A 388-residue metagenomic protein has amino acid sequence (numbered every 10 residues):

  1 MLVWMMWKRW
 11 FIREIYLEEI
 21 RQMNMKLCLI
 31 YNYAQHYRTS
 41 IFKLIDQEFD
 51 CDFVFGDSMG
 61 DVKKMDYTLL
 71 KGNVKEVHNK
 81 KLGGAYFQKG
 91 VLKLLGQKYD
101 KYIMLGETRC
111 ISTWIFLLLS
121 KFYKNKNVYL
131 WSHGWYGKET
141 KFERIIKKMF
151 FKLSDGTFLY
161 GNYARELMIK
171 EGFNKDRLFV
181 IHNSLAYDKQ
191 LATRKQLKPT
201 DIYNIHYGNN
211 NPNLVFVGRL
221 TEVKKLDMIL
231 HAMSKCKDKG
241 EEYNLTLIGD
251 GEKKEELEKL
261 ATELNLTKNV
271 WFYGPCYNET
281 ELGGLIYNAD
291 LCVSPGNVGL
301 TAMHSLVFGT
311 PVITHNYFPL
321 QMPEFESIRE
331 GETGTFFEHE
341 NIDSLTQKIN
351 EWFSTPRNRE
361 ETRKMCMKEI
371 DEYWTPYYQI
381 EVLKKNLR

Functional and structural regions predicted by a protein language model:
I111, K126-E143, L153-G156: A short, histidine- and acid-enriched strand-loop-helix "catalytic/donor-clamping" loop that lines the nucleotide-sugar
K152-I202, N209: Donor nucleotide-sugar binding/catalytic pocket of nucleotide-sugar-dependent glycosyltransferases
I202-K224, L230-M233: Conserved donor-binding/catalytic core segment of Leloir-type glycosyltransferases
I248, E255-C276: Nucleotide-activated donor-binding/catalytic signature segment of Leloir-type glycosyltransferases, i.e., the conserved
P275, E330-I342, N350-R357: Conserved acidic donor-binding segment of nucleotide-sugar-dependent glycosyltransferases
G284-N297, T310-P311: Acidic donor-binding loop of glycosyltransferase active sites
P311-L320: Short hydrophobic beta-strand element within catalytic cores of glycosyltransferases and related nucleotide-activated
S354-L387: A charged, aromatic-enriched C-terminal amphipathic alpha-helix characteristic of glycosyltransferases across folds
